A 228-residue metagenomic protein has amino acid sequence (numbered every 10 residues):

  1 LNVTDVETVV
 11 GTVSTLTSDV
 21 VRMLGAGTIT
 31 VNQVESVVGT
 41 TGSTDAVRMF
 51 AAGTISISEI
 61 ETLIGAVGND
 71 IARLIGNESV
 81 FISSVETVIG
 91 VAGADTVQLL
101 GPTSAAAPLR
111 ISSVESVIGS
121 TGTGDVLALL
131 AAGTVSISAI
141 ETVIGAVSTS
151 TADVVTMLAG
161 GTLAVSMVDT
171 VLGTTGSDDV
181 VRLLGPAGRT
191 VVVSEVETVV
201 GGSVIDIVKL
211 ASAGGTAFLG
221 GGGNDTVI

Functional and structural regions predicted by a protein language model:
L1-T8, D19-V21, G27-S36, D45-V47 (+11 more regions): Conserved positions within tandem-repeat grammars
L1-V10, G222-I228: Short intrinsically disordered, low-complexity coil segments enriched in acidic
G11-S14, M23, G39-T41, M49 (+15 more regions): Glycine-centered beta-turn/loop sites at beta-strand termini
S14-T17, G42-S43, G68, S84 (+12 more regions): Conserved consensus positions within extracellular tandem repeat modules
P102-T103, A187: Acidic glycine-/aspartate-rich tracts in secreted/extracellular proteins
